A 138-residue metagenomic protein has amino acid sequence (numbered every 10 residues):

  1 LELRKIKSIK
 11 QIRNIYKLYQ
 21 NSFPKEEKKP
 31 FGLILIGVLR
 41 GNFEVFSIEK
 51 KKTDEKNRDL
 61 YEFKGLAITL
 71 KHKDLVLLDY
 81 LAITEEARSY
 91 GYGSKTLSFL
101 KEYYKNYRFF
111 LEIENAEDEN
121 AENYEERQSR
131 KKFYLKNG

Functional and structural regions predicted by a protein language model:
L1-L33: Short amphipathic alpha-helix that is part of the acyltransferase structural core
Q20-D54: Active-site rim helix/loop that mediates acceptor-substrate recognition in acyltransferases
S47, D59-K71, L75-A82: Conserved beta-strand in the GNAT
K73, E85, E117: Feature marks short, surface-exposed loop/turn motifs that line or immediately flank catalytic pockets and channel
I83, S89-Y103: Conserved acetyl-CoA-binding loop-helix of GNAT-fold acetyltransferases
Y104-E126: Conserved GNAT acetyl-CoA-binding A-motif
Y134: Conserved active-site tyrosine of GNAT-family acetyltransferases
